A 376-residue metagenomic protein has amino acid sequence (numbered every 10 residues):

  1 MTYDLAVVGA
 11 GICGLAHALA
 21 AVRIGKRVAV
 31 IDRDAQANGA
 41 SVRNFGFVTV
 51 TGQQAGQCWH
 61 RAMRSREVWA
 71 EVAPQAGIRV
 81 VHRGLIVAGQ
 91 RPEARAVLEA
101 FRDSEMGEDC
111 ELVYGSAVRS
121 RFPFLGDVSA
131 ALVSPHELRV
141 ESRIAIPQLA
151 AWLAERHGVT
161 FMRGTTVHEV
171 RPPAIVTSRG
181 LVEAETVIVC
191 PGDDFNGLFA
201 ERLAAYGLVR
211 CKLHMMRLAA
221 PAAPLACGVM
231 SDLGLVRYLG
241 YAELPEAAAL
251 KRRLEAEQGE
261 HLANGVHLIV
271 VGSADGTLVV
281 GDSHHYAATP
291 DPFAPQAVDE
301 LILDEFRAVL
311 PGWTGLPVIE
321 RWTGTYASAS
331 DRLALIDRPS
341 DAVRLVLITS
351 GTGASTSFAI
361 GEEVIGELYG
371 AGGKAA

Functional and structural regions predicted by a protein language model:
M1-G11, A29: Beta1/beta-strand and adjacent pyrophosphate-binding region of the FAD-binding site in flavoprotein oxidoreductases
G14: N-terminal Rossmann-fold NAD(P) dinucleotide-binding loop
V22-V42: Glycine-rich FAD pyrophosphate-binding loop
F45-R121: Dinucleotide-binding Rossmann-like beta1-alpha1 core, especially the glycine-rich loop that anchors the ADP
H60-R61, V87-V97, L132-A151, F293-V298 (+1 more regions): Short beta-strand to alpha-helix junction loop
L132-P173, S178, V182-T186: Helical element adjacent to the flavin cofactor pocket in flavoenzyme catalytic cores
G180-V271, P292: Flavin-dependent oxidoreductases
G265-H267, S273-V279, H285-A376: C-terminal catalytic lobe of FAD-dependent flavoproteins
